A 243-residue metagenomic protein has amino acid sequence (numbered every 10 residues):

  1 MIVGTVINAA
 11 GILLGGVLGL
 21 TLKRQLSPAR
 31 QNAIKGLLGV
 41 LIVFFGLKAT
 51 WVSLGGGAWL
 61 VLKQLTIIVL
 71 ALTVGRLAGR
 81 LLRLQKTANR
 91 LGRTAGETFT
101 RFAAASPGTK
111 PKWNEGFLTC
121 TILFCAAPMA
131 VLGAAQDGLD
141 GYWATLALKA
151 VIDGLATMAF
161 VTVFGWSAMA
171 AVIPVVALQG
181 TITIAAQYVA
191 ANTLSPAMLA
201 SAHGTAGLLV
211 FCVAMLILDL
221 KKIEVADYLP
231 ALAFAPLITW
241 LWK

Functional and structural regions predicted by a protein language model:
M1-L14, K63-L70, G138-V151, T193-G207: Structural signature of hydrophobic alpha-helical transmembrane segments
I7-G15, G19, K23, G39-V40 (+14 more regions): Alpha-helical transmembrane segments in multi-pass membrane proteins
L18-N32, T50-A58, A159-T205, L209 (+1 more regions): Transmembrane-helix boundary and interhelical-loop signature of multi-pass inner-membrane proteins
K23-L26, R30-R90: Membrane helix-loop-helix hairpins that form the core translocation module of multi-pass transporters
P28-A29, R83-G116: Intrinsically disordered, low-complexity non-transmembrane regions of multi-pass membrane transporters
T109-A190: Helix-loop-helix junctions within the multi-pass membrane cores of secondary transporters/permeases
A191, P236-K243: Juxtamembrane boundary at the C-terminal end of a transmembrane helix
M215-A233: Interfacial loop-to-transmembrane junctions
